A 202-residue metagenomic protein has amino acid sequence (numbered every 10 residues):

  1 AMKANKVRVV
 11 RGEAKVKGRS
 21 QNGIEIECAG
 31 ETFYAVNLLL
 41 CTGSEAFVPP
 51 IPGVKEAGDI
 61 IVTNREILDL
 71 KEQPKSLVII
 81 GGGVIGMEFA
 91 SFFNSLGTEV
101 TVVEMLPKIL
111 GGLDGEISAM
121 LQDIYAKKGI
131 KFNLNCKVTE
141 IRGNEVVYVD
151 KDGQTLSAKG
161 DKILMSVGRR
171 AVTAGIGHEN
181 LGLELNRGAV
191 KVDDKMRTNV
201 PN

Functional and structural regions predicted by a protein language model:
A1-Y34, L113-T139, N144: N-terminal Rossmann-like dinucleotide/flavin-binding domain of flavoprotein oxidoreductases that bind FAD/FMN
R11, A35, G58, Q73-S76 (+2 more regions): Phosphate-coordination loops involved in phosphoryl transfer and adenosine-cofactor binding
G30, A35-N37, C41-F47, I67 (+1 more regions): Glycine-/small-residue-rich beta->alpha transition segments that form the dinucleotide
L40, I80-G81: Conserved N-terminal Rossmann-fold NAD(P)-binding element of oxidoreductases
G43, G97, K127-G129, G182 (+1 more regions): Short glycine-rich hinge loops at helix-strand junctions in the catalytic core of two-component histidine kinases
V48-P50, M87-E88, F93, V172-G175: Glycine/Thr-rich phosphate-binding loops of Rossmann-like dinucleotide-binding domains
A57-Q73, K162-N202: FAD-site-proximal beta/loop scaffold in flavoenzymes
L68-D69, P74-V78, V84-Q154: Rossmann-like dinucleotide-binding cores of NAD(P)H-dependent redox enzymes
